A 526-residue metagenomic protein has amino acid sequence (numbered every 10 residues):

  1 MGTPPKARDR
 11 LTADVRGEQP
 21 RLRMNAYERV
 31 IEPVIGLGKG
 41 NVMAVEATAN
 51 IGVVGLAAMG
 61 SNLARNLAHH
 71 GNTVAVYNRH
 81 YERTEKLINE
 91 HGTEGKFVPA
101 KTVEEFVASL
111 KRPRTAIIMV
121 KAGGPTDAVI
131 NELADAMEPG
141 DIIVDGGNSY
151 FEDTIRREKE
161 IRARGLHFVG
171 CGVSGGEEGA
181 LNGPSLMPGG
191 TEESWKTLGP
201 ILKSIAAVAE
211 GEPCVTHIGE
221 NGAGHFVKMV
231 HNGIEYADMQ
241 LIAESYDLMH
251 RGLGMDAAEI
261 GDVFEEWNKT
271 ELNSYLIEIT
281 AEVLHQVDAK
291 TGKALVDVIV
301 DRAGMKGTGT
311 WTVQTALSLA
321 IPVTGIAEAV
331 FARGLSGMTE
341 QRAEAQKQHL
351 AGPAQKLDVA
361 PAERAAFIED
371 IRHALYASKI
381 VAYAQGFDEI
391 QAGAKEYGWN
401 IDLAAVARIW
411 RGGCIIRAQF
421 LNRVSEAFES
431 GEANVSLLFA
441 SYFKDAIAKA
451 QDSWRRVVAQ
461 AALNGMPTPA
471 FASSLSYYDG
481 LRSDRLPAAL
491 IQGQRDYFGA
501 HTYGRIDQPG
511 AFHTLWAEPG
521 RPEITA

Functional and structural regions predicted by a protein language model:
A13-G17, R21-G36: Short, low-complexity, charge-dense intrinsically disordered segments
Y27, V34-A108, R112-R114, A136 (+2 more regions): NAD(P)+-binding Rossmann beta1-loop-alpha1 motif at the extreme N-terminus of oxidoreductases
I117-E132, G147: Glycine/threonine-rich flexible loop motifs
D127-I130, V144, Y150-D262, T270-A294 (+2 more regions): Rossmann-fold dinucleotide-binding core
H225, H250, M255, T270-E271 (+2 more regions): Interdomain hinge/lid region at the active-site interface of Rossmann-like NAD(P)-dependent oxidoreductases
A394-E426: Small-residue-rich helix-loop
A448, S453-A526: C-terminal amphipathic alpha-helical interaction region
